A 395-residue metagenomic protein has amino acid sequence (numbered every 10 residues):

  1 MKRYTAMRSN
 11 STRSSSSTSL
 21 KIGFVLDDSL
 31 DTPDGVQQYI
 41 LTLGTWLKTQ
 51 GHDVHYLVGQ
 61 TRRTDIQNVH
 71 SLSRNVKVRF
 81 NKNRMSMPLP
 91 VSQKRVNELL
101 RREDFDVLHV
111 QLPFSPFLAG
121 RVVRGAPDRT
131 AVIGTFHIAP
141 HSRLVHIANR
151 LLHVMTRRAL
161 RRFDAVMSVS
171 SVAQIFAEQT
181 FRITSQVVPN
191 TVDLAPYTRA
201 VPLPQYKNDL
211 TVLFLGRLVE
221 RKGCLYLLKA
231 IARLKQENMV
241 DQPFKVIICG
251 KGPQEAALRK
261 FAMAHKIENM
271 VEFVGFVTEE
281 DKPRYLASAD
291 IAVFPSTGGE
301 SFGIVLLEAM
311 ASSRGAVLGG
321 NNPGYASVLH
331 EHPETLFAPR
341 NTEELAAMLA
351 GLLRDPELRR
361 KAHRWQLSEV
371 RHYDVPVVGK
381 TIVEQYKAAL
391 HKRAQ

Functional and structural regions predicted by a protein language model:
R13, L26-P33, Y39-V91: N-terminal strand-loop element at the rim of the active site of nucleotide-sugar-dependent glycosyltransferases
N149-V166, Q179: Membrane-proximal helix-turn-helix segments that form the acceptor-binding/catalytic region of lipid-linked
V172, T191: Carbohydrate-associated surface elements
P204-I231, I247: Conserved donor-binding/catalytic core segment of Leloir-type glycosyltransferases
R259-V277: Nucleotide-activated donor-binding/catalytic signature segment of Leloir-type glycosyltransferases, i.e., the conserved
F276-V277, R284-A289: Short alpha-helical donor nucleotide-sugar binding micro-motif in glycosyltransferases
A287-S301, G315: Acidic donor-binding loop of glycosyltransferase active sites
G319, E331-E343, A350-P356: Conserved acidic donor-binding segment of nucleotide-sugar-dependent glycosyltransferases
